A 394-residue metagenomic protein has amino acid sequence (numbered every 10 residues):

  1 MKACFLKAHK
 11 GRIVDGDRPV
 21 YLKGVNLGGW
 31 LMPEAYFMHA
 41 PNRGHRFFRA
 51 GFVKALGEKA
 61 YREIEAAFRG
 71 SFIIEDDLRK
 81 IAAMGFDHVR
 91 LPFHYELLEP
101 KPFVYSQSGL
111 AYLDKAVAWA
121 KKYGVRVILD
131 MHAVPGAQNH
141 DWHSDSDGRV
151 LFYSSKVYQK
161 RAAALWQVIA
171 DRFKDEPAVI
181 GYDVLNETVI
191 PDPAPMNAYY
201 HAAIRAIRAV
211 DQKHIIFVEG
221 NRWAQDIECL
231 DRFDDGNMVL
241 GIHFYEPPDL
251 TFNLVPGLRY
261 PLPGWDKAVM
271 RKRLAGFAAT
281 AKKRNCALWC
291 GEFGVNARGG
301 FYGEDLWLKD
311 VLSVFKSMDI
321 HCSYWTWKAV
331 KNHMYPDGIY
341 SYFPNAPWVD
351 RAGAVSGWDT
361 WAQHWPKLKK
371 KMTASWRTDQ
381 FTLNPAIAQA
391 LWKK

Functional and structural regions predicted by a protein language model:
M1-F86: N-terminal carbohydrate-binding accessory modules
K2-G11, Y21, A35, A137-W265 (+4 more regions): Active-site region of glycoside hydrolase catalytic domains
F5-L6, A60-V89, E99-A137, D141-G181 (+2 more regions): An active-site-proximal structural segment forming one wall of the substrate-binding cleft that immediately precedes
D17, L91, Y182: Residue-level signature of catalytic and energy-coupling elements of molecular machines, predominantly ATP/GTP-dependent
V25, F72-H94, F277-A281, L312-V314 (+1 more regions): Catalytic domains of carbohydrate-active enzymes, especially glycoside hydrolases
G57-F86, D266-A275, L288, W376-K393: Alpha-helix-centered segments that form part of catalytic cores
P92-H94, M131-N139, G220-R222, Y324-N332: Short, solvent-exposed turn/loop segments enriched in Gly/Ser/Thr/Pro and often Arg
G300-K394: Aromatic-rich peripheral "rim/lid" segments of glycoside hydrolase catalytic domains that contact and position glycan
